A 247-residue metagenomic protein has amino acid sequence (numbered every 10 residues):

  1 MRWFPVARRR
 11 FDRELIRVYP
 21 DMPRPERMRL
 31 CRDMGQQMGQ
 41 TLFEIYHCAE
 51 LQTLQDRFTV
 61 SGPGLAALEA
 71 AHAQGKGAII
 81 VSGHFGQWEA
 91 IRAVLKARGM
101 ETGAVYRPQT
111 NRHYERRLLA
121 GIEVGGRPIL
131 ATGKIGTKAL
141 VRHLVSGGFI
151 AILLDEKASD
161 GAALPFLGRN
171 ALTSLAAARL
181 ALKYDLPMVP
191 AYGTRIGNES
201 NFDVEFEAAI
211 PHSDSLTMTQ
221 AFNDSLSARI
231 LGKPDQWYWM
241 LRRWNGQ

Functional and structural regions predicted by a protein language model:
M1-S82, L119, V124-G126, V204: Membrane-anchoring hydrophobic helices of lipid-metabolizing enzymes
W3, T59-V60, G83, T110 (+4 more regions): Residues that cap or flank secondary-structure elements
R10, A66, A90, R117 (+2 more regions): Short Gly/charged-rich anion-binding patches and loops
P23, Q74-K134, S159-A163, N170 (+2 more regions): Catalytic core of membrane glycerolipid acyltransferases/transacylases, capturing the structured, soluble-facing
P25, R29-G35, H72-Q74, A97-E101 (+1 more regions): Non-catalytic C-terminal accessory region of glycerolipid acyltransferases and related lyso-lipid remodeling enzymes
Q55, T59-A66, G86-E89, P165-G168 (+2 more regions): Generic, ordered loop/turn and secondary-structure boundary motif
